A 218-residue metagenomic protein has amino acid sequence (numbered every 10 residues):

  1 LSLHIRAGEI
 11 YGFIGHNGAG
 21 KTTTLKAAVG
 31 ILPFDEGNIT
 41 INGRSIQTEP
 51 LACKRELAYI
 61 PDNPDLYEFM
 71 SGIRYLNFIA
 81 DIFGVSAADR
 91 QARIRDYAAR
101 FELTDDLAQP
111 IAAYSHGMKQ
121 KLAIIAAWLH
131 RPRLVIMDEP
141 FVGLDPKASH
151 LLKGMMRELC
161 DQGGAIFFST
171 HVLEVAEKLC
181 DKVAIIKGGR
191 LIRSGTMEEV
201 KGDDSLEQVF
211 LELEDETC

Functional and structural regions predicted by a protein language model:
G37-T48, A52-C53: Conserved ABC transporter NBD signature motif
N77, D81, A88-D106: Conserved ABC ATPase "signature" region
P110-Y114: Conserved ABC ATPase signature
V135-E139: Catalytic Walker B motif of ABC-type/P-loop ATPase nucleotide-binding domains
S149-Q162: Helical segment within the ABC ATPase nucleotide-binding domain
S194-G195: ABC ATPase "signature
